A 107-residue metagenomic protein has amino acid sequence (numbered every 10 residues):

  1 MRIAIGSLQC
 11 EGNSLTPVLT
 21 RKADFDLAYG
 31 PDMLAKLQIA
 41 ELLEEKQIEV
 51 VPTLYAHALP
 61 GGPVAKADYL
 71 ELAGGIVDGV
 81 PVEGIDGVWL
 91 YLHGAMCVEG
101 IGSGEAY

Functional and structural regions predicted by a protein language model:
M1, E45-I48, D78-D86: Glycine-rich phosphate/diphosphate-binding loops that line cofactor/substrate pockets in enzymes
M1-K46: N-terminal amphipathic/basic leader segments beginning at the initiator methionine
A4, L8-Q9, P17, V64-A73 (+1 more regions): Active-site histidine-anchored catalytic micro-motif
R21-A28, L54-P63, L90-G94: Glycine-/proline-rich flexible loop or hinge segments
A28-D32, G74-G79: Glycine-rich loops and low-complexity Gly/Arg-rich segments that provide flexible linkers or classic glycine-based
I48-V51, Y55-L59, P63, D68-V77: Low-complexity, highly charged intrinsically disordered N-terminal segments that act as targeting/localization
